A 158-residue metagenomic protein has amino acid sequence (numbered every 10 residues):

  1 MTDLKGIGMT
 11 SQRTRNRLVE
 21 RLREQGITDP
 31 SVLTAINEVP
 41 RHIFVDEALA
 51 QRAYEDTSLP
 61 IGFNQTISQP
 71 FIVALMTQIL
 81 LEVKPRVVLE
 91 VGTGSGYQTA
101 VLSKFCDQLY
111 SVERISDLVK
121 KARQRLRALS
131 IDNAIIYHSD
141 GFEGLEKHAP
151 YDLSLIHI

Functional and structural regions predicted by a protein language model:
T2-L89, K120: Class I SAM-dependent transferase core
S95: Conserved SAM/SAH-binding loop
L102: Aromatic pocket-lining residues of Rossmann-like dinucleotide-binding sites
Q108-E113: Conserved SAM-binding motif I beta-strand of class I
R114-L118: Short beta->alpha hinge that forms the Motif I/post-I loop of the SAM-binding pocket
V119-H148: S-adenosyl-L-methionine
I156-I158: Conserved small/polar residues in nucleotide/adenosyl-binding loops
